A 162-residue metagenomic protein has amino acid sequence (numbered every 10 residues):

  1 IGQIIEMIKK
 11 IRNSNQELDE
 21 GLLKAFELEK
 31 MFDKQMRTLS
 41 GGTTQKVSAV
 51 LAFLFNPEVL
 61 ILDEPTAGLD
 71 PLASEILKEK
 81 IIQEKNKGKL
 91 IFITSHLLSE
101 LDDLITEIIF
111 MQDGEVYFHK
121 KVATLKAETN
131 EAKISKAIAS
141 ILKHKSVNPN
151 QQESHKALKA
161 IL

Functional and structural regions predicted by a protein language model:
E6, S14-M31: Conserved ABC ATPase "signature" region
Q35-G42: Conserved ABC ATPase signature
A49: Hydrophobic anchor residue at the start of the ABC signature
L60-E64: Catalytic Walker B motif of ABC-type/P-loop ATPase nucleotide-binding domains
P71-L72: Helix N-cap at the start of a conserved alpha-helix in ABC-type nucleotide-binding domains
H119-K120: ABC ATPase "signature
